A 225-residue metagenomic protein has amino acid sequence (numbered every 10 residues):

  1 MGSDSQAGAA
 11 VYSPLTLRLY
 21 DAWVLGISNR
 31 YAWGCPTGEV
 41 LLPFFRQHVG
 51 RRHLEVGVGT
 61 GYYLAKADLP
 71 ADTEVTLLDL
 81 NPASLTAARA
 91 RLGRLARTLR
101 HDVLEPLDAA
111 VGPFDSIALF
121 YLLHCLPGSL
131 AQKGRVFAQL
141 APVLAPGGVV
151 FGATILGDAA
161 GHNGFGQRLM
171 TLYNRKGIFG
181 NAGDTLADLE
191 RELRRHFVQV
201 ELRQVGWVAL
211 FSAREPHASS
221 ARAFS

Functional and structural regions predicted by a protein language model:
M1-H48, Y62: Conserved class I S-adenosyl-L-methionine
R52-P106: Class I SAM-dependent methyltransferase SAM/SAH-binding core
A67, Q139-L140, L193: Class I S-adenosylmethionine-dependent transferase superfamily signal
P106-I117: A short acidic, Gly/Pro-enriched loop at the edge of an enzyme's catalytic core that lines a small-molecule cofactor
D115-A131: A short SAM/SAH-binding and catalytic strip from SAM-dependent methyltransferases
G134-P146: A short glycine-rich, Lys/Arg-flanked "PGG" loop and its adjoining helix->strand segment in the class I
F151-L202: C-terminal alpha-helical "lid/dimerization" subdomain adjacent to the S-adenosyl-L-methionine
R195-S225: Core SAM-dependent methyltransferase catalytic element
